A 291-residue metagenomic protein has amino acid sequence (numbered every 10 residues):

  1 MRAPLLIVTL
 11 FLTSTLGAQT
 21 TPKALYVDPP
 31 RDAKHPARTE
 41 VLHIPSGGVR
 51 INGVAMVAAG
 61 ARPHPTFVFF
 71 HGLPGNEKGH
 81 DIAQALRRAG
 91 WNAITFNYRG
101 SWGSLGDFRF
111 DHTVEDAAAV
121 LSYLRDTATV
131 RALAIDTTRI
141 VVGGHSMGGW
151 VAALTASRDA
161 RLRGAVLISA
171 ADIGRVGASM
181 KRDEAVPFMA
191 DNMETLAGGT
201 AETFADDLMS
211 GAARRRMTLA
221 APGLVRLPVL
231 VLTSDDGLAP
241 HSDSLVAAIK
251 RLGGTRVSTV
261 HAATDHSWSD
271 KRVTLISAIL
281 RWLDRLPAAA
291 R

Functional and structural regions predicted by a protein language model:
T20-A61: N-terminal cap/lid segment of alpha/beta-hydrolase-fold proteins
T21-K23, L154-F204, L227: Hydrolase active-site cap/lid region
H64, F70-G75: Active-site glycine-rich loops that stabilize anionic/oxyanionic intermediates across multiple enzyme folds
L73, N97-W102, A171, A263-D265: Short beta-to-alpha linker loops that shape the active-site pocket of alpha/beta-hydrolase fold enzymes
L86-L105: Conserved alpha/beta-hydrolase
F108-A134: Alpha/beta-hydrolase active-site loop
R131-S146: Alpha/beta-hydrolase fold nucleophile elbow
A205-S277, W282: Serine-hydrolase catalytic core
